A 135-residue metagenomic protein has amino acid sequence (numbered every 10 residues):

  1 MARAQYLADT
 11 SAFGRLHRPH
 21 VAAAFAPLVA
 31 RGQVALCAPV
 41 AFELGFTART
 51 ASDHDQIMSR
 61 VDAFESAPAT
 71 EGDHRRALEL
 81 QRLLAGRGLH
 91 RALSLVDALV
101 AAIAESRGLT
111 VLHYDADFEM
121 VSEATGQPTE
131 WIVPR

Functional and structural regions predicted by a protein language model:
M1-A4, E105-R135: Acidic, PIN/NYN-like endoribonuclease modules and their adjacent C-terminal/linker elements
M1-L36, G45-S59: Short, well-structured N-terminal submotif of metal-dependent ribonuclease cores
A8-D9, C37, A92-S94, E130-R135: Histidine- and aromatic-rich ligand-binding microenvironments
D9-T10, V40, Y114: A secondary-structure boundary/capping signal
F13, A41-L44, F118-E119: A generic structural signal for short hydrophobic patches within well-formed alpha-helices
A22, A41, H54-I57, H74-A77 (+1 more regions): A general structural signal for well-ordered alpha-helical segments in protein cores
S52, Q56-E65, T70-G72: Active-site-proximal, substrate-binding regions of enzyme catalytic domains and RNA-binding/basic surfaces
S66-L112: Active-site neighborhoods of divalent-metal-dependent phosphate/nucleic-acid chemistry enzymes
